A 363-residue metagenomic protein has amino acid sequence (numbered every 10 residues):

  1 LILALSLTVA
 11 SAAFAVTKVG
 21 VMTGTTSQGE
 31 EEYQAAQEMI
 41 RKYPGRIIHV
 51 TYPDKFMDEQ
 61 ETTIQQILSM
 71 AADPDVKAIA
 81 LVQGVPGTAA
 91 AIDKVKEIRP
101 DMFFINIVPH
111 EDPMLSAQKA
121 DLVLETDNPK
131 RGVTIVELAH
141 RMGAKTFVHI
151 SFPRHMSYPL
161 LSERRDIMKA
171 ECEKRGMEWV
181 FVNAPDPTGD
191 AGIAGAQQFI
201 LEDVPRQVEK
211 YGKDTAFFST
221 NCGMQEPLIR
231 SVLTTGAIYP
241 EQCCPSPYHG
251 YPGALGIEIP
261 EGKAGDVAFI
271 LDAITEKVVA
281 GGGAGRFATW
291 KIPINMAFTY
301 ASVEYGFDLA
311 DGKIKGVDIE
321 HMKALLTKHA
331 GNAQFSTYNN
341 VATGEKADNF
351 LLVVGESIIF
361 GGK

Functional and structural regions predicted by a protein language model:
K18-M39, Y43, I48-Q65, A80-P86: Extracytoplasmic "Venus flytrap"
G20-T23, P74-V85, M102-I107, V148-I150 (+3 more regions): Periplasmic-binding protein-like
A36, N128-F181, G306, H321-T327: An alpha-beta-alpha
Q60-K77, K94, A194-K213: Short, well-structured alpha-helical segments in soluble
V95-N128: Flexible loop/hinge segments that line or gate small-molecule binding clefts
V123-V148, F199-E202, I270-V279, P293-A310: Hydrophobic alpha-helical segments within soluble ligand-binding/sensing domains
M168-W179, E226-D311: Extracellular/periplasmic periplasmic-binding protein-like sensory domains
I270-K363: Hinge/cleft segment of the Venus flytrap/periplasmic-binding protein
